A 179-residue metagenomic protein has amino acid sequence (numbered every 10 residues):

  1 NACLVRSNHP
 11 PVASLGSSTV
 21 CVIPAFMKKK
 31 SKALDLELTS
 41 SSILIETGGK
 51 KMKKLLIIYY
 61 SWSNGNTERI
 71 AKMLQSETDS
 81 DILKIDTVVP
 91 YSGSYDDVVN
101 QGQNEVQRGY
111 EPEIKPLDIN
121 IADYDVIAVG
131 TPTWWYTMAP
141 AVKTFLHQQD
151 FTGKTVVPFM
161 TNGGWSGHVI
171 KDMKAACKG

Functional and structural regions predicted by a protein language model:
N1-S7, S14-C21, S31, S40-S41: Low-acidity, Ser/Thr- and Arg-rich intrinsically disordered low-complexity segments
N8-H9, D35: Intrinsic-disorder-associated, low-complexity terminal segments enriched in Asp/Asn/His/Tyr and depleted of Lys/Arg
T39, L44-V129, Y136-M138, K143 (+1 more regions): N-terminal beta1-alpha1-beta2 submodule of the flavodoxin-like/Rossmannoid cofactor-binding fold
I121, H147-K154, A176-K178: Short, conserved loop/helix-junction motifs that constitute active-site signature segments in enzyme catalytic cores
P132-W135, N162: Short glycine-rich anion-binding loops that position phosphate/pyrophosphate groups of nucleotides and phosphorylated
V157-G179: Short, glycine-/small-residue-rich phosphate/pyrophosphate-handling segment
